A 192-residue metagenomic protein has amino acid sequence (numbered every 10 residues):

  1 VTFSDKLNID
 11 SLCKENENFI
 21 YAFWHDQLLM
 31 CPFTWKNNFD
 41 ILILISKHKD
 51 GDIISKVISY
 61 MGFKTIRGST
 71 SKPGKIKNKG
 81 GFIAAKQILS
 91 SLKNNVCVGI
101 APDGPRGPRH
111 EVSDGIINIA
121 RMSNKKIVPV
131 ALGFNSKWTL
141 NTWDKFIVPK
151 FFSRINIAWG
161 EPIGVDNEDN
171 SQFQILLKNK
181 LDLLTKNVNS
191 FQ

Functional and structural regions predicted by a protein language model:
V1-N18, W24-M30: A short, well-structured juxtamembrane/interface segment
V1-T2, I20, K75-G80, R106: Short, flexible loop segments at the rims of nucleotide/cofactor-binding pockets, characterized by
T2-S4, I66, A158: General small-molecule cofactor/ligand-binding pocket signal
D5, F23-H25, I45, E161 (+1 more regions): Pocket-edge structural micro-motifs
N8-S11, K72-I76, I163-E168: A short acidic, often aromatic-flanked loop/helix-cap motif at beta-alpha or helix-coil junctions that lines enzyme
F19-I20, C97: Short, Asp-centered acidic motifs that coordinate Mg2+ and/or phosphate in catalytic or ligand-binding sites
I20-K77, S123: Catalytic core of membrane glycerolipid acyltransferases/transacylases, capturing the structured, soluble-facing
K36-F39, K56, Y60, K64 (+1 more regions): Non-catalytic C-terminal accessory region of glycerolipid acyltransferases and related lyso-lipid remodeling enzymes
